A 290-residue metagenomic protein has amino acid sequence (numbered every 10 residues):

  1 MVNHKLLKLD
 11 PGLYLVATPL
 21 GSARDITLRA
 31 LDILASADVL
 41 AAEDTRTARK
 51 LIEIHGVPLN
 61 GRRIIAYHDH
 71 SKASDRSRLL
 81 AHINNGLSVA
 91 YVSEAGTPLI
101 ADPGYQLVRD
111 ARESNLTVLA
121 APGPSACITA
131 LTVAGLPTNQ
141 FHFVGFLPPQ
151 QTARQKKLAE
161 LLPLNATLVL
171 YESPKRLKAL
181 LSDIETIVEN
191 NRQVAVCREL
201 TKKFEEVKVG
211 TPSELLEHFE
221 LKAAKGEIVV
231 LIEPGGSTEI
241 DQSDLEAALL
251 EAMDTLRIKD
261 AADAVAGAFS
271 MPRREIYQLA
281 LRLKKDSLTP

Functional and structural regions predicted by a protein language model:
M1-Y67: Glycine-rich, flexible N-terminal cofactor/catalytic loop recognition
V2, D10, S88, T167 (+1 more regions): A contiguous loop/helix-start segment that scaffolds small-molecule binding in enzyme catalytic cores
N3, Q106-L164: Class I SAM-dependent methyltransferase SAM-binding "motif I" and its flanking Rossmann-like core
G12-V16, G86-S93, F141, A166-L170 (+1 more regions): Generic beta-sheet signal
L34-L40, N115-L119, T167-L168: Short active-site oxyanion
A42, A120-G123, L170, V196: General beta-strand structural signal in soluble alpha/beta enzymes
A66-A73, L147-Q150: Conserved helicase motor
L99-S114, L181, E185: Short Gly/Thr/Asp-enriched flexible loops that form oxyanion-binding sites at enzyme active sites
